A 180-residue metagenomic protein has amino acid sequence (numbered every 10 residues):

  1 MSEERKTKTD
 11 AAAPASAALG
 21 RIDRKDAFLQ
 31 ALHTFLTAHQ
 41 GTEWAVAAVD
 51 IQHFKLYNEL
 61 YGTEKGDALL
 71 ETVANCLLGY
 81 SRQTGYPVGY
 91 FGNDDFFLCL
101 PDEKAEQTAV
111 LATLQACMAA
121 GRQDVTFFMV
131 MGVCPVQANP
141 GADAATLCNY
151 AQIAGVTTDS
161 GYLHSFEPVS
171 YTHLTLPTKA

Functional and structural regions predicted by a protein language model:
R5, A12-A45, Q52-L78, G89-N93 (+2 more regions): Conserved long alpha-helical elements within nucleotide-processing catalytic cores of c-di-GMP signaling and class III
A31, V110-T113, Y150: Alpha-helical scaffold elements adjacent to nucleotide-binding pockets in ATP/GTP-utilizing enzyme cores
T42-W44, Y86, G161-H164: PAS-family sensory domain
T72-P140: GGDEF/GGEEF active-site signature
R122-F128, A145-V169: Catalytic/regulatory signature loops of cyclic-dinucleotide turnover enzymes and related class III nucleotidyl cyclases
T172-T178: Conserved small/polar residues in nucleotide/adenosyl-binding loops
